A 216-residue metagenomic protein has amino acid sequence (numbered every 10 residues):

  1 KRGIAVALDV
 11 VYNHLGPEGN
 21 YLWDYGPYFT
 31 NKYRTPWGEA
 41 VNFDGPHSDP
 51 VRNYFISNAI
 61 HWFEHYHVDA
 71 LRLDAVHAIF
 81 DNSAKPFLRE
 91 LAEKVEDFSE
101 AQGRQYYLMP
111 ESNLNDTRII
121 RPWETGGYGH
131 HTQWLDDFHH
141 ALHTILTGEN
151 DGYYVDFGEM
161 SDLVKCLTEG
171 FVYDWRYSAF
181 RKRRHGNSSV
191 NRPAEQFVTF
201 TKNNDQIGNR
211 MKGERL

Functional and structural regions predicted by a protein language model:
K1-H67, A75-A101, R118-I119: Substrate-binding/active-site clefts of carbohydrate-active enzymes
A5-A7, V68-R72, Q105-M109, V198-T199: Structural preference for beta-strand elements that scaffold enzyme active sites
A59, L73, G129-Q133: Short, exposed beta-strand "edge-strand" segments with a Pro/Gly-rich flavor and a Y/T-containing core
L88, A92-L216: Conserved alpha/beta catalytic core and glycan-binding cleft of carbohydrate-active enzymes
